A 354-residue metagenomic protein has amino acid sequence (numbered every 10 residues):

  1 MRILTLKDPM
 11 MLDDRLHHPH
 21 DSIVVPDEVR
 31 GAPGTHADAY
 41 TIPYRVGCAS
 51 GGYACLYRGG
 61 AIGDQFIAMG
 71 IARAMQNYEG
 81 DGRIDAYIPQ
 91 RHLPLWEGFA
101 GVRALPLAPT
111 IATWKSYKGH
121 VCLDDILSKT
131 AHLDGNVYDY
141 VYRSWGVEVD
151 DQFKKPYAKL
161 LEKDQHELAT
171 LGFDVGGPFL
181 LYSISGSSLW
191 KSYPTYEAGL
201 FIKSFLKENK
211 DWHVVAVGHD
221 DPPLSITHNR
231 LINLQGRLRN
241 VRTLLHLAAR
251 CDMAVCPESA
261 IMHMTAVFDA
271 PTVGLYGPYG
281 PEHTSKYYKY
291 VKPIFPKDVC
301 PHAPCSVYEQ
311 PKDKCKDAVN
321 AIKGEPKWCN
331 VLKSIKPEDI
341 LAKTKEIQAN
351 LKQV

Functional and structural regions predicted by a protein language model:
R2-D14, D21, Y40-V354: Catalytic machinery of carbohydrate-active enzymes, primarily nucleotide-sugar-dependent glycosyltransferases
H17-V29: Conserved beta-strand/loop element in small beta-rich adapter and peptidoglycan-binding domains
E28-A37: A short, charged, amphipathic alpha-helix used as a generic interaction element across diverse proteins
